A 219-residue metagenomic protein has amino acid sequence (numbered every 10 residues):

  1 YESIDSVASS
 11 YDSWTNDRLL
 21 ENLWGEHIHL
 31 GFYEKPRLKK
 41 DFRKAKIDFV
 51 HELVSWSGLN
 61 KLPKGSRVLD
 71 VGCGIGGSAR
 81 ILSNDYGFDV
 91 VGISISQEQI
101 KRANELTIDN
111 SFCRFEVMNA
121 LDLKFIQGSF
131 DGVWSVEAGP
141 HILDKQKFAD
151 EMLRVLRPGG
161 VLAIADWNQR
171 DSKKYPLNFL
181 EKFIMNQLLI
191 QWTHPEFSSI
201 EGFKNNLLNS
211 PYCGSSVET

Functional and structural regions predicted by a protein language model:
Y1-N22: N-terminal auxiliary segments of SAM/dcSAM-dependent transferases
F32-E34, R43-K64: Conserved alpha-helix/loop element of class I SAM-dependent methyltransferases that forms part of the SAM/SAH-binding
R67-L69, C73-D122: Class I SAM-dependent methyltransferase SAM/SAH-binding core
L121-V133: A short acidic, Gly/Pro-enriched loop at the edge of an enzyme's catalytic core that lines a small-molecule cofactor
G132-D144: A short SAM/SAH-binding and catalytic strip from SAM-dependent methyltransferases
Q146-V161: A short glycine-rich, Lys/Arg-flanked "PGG" loop and its adjoining helix->strand segment in the class I
A163-N186: Conserved class I S-adenosyl-L-methionine
P176-N178, N186-T219: Substrate-binding/catalytic lobe of Class I Rossmann-like enzymes that use SAM or dcSAM, i.e., the mid-to-C-terminal
